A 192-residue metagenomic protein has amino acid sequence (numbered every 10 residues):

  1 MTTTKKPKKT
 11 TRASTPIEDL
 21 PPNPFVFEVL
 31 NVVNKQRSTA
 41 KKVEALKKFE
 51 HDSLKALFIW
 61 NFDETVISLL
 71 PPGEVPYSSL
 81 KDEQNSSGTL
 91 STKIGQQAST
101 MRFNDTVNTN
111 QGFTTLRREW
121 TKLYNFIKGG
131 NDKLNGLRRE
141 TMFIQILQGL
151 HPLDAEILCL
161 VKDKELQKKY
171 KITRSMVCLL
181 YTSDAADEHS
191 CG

Functional and structural regions predicted by a protein language model:
M1-S183, S190: N-terminal nucleic-acid-engaging modules of covalent nucleotidyltransferase systems
